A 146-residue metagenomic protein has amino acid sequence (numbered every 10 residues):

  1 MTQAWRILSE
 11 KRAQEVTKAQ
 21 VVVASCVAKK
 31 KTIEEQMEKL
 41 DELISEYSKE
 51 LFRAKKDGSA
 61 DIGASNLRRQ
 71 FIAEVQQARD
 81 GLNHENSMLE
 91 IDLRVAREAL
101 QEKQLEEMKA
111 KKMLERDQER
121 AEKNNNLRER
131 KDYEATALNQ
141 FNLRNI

Functional and structural regions predicted by a protein language model:
M1-I146: Charge-rich amphipathic alpha-helical interaction elements
